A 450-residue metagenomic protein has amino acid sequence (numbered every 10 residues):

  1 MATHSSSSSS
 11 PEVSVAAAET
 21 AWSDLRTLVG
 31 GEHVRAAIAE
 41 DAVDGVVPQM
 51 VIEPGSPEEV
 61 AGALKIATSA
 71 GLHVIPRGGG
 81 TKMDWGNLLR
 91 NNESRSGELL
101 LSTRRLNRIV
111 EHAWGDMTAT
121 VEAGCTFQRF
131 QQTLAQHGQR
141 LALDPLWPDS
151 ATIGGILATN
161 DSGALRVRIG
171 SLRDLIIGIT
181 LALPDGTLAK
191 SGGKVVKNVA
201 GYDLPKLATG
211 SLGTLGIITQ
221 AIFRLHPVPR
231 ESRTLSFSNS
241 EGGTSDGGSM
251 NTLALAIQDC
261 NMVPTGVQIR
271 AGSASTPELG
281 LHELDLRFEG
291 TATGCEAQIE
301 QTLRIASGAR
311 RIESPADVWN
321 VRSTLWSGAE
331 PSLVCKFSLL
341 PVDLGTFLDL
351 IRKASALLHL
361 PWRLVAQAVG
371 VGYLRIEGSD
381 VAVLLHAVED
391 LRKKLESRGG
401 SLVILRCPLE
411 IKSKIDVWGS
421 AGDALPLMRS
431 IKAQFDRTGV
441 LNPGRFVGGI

Functional and structural regions predicted by a protein language model:
A2-H4, S10-I75: N-terminal, positively charged, Ser/Thr/Ala/Gly-biased leader segments that form transit/presequence-like amphipathic
A2-S6, P11-V13, V46-Q49, L72 (+5 more regions): Conserved glycine-rich FAD pyrophosphate-binding loop
A42-I75, N91-E93, L99-W147, D161-K194 (+2 more regions): N-terminal glycine-rich flavin-associated loop
E53, S238, R287-E289, S338 (+1 more regions): Short hydrophobic/aromatic beta-strand micro-patches that form the beta-sheet surface supporting nucleotide- or nucleic
E59-G62, R129, G243-T252, T293-E300 (+2 more regions): Short, conserved charged micro-motifs
T68, A135, Q258, A356 (+1 more regions): Anion (oxyanion) recognition and catalysis
A158, I177-L333: C-terminal substrate-binding/cap subdomain adjacent to the FAD-binding core in PCMH-type and related FAD-linked
